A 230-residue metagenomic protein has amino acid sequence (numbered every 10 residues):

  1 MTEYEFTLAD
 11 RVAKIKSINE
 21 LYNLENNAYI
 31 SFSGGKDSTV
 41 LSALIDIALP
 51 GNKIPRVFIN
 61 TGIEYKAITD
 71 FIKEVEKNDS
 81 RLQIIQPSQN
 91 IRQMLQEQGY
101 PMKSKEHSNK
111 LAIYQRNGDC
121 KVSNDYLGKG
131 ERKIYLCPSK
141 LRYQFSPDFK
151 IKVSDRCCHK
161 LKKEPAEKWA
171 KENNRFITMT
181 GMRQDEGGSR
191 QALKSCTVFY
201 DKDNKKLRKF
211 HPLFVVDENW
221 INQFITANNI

Functional and structural regions predicted by a protein language model:
M1-Q223, A227: ATP-dependent adenylation/nucleotidyltransferase module used to activate substrates
I230: Conserved S-adenosyl-L-methionine
